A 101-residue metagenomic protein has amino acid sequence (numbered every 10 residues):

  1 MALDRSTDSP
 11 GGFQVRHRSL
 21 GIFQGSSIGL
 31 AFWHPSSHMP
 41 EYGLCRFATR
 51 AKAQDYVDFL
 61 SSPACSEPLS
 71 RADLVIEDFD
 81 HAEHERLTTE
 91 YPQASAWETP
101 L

Functional and structural regions predicted by a protein language model:
M1-L3, Q54: Charged, amphipathic alpha-helical segments
A2, F13-V15, E83: Intrinsically disordered, low-complexity regions enriched in serine, threonine, proline and polar/charged residues
S6-G43, L69-R71, I76: Short aromatic-glycine-(Arg/Gly/Cys) micro-motifs in beta-strand/loop hairpins
L44-C45, R50-L101: Short, mixed-charge low-complexity intrinsically disordered segments
